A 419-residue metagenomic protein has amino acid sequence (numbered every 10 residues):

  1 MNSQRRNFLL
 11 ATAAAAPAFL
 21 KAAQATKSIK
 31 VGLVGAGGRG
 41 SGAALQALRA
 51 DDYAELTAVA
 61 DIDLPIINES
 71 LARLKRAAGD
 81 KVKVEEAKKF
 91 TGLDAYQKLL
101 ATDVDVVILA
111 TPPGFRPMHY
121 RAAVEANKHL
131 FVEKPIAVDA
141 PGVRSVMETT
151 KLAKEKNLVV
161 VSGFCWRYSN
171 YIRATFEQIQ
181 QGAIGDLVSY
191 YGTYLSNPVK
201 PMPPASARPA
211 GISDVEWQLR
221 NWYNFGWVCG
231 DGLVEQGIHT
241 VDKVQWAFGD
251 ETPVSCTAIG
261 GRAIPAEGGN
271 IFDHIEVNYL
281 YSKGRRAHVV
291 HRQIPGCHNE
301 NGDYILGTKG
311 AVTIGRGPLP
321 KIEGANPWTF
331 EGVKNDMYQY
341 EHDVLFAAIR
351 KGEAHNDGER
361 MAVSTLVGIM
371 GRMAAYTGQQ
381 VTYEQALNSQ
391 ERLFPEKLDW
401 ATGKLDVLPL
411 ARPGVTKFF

Functional and structural regions predicted by a protein language model:
M1-A14: N-terminal secretory signal peptides and thylakoid transit peptides that target proteins across membranes
A11-G79, V244, K417-F419: N-terminal Rossmann-like dinucleotide-binding module
A11-T12, G42, E216, E235 (+5 more regions): C-terminal helical cap and adjacent loop that interface with cofactors, partners, or active-site loops
G35-G40, K154-G269, Y279, P295-C297 (+5 more regions): Predominantly a Rossmann-like dinucleotide-binding segment in NAD(P)-dependent oxidoreductases
A78-L109: A structured beta-alpha segment of the ubiquitous adenosine-cofactor-binding alpha/beta core
P113, P117-Y168, G182: Beta-strand-loop-alpha-helix segment that lines the small-molecule cofactor/substrate pocket of alpha/beta enzymes
